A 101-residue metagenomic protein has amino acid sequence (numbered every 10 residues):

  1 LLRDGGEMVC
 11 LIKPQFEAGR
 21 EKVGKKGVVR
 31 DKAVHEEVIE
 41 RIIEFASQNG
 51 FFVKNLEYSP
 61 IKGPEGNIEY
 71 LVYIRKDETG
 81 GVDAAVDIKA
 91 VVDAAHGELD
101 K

Functional and structural regions predicted by a protein language model:
L1-R3: Rossmann-fold NAD(P) dinucleotide-binding segment
G5-I12: Conserved beta-strand signature within the Rossmann-like core of class I S-adenosyl-L-methionine
P14-A18, I61-K62, D77-T79: Conserved nucleotide-binding/hydrolysis micro-motifs of P-loop NTPases
P14-D31: Short, glycine-/aromatic-enriched active-site segment of Class I SAM-dependent methyltransferases
H35-N49: Short alpha-helix
G50-P60: Conserved S-adenosyl-L-methionine
Y58-E69: Conserved catalytic loop of SAM-dependent methyltransferase domains
I68-K101: Flexible, glycine-/basic-rich loop-and-beta segments that form/coincide with the SAM-dependent methyltransferase
